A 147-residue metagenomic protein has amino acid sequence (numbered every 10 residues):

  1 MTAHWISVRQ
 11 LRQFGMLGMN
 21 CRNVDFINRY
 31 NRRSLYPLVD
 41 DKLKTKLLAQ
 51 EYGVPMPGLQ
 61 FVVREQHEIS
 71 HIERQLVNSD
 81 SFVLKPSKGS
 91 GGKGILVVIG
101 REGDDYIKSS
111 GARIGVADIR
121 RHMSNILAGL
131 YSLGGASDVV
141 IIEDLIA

Functional and structural regions predicted by a protein language model:
M1-G18: Conserved oxyanion/phosphate-binding beta-strand-loop segments in alpha/beta enzyme cores
W5-V8, Y30, L47-G53, Y131-L133 (+1 more regions): Residue-level signal for the start and early helices of compact helical domains
C21-L96, D105-I126: A conserved helix-loop-beta module that forms one wall/lid of the active-site cleft in ATP-utilizing catalytic domains
G111-A147: Phosphate-binding site of ATP-dependent enzymes
